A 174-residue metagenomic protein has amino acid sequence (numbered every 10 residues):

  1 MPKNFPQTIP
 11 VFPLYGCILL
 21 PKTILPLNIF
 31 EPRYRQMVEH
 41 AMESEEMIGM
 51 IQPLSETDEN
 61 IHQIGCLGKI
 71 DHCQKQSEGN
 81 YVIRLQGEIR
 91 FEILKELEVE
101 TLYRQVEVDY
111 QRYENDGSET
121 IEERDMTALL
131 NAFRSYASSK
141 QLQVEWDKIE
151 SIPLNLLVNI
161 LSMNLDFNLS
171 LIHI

Functional and structural regions predicted by a protein language model:
M1-I172: N-terminal low-complexity, acidic/polar interaction/targeting segments
